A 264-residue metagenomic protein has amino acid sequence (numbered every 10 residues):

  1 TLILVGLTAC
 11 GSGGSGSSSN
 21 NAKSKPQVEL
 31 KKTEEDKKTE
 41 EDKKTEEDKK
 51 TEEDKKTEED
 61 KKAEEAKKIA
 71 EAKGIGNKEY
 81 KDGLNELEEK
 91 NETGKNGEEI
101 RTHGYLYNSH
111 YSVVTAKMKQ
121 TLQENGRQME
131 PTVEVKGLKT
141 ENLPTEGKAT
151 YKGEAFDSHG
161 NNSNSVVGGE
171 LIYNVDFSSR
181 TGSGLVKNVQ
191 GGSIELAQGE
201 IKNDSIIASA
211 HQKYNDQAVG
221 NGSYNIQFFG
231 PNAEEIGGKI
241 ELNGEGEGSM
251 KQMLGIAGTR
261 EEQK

Functional and structural regions predicted by a protein language model:
L7-A9: C-terminal motif of bacterial Sec signal peptides marking the signal peptidase cleavage site
G11-K38, E52-K264: Mature soluble binding/inhibitory domains
K49: Phosphate-coordinating catalytic segments in nucleotide- and nucleic-acid-processing enzymes
